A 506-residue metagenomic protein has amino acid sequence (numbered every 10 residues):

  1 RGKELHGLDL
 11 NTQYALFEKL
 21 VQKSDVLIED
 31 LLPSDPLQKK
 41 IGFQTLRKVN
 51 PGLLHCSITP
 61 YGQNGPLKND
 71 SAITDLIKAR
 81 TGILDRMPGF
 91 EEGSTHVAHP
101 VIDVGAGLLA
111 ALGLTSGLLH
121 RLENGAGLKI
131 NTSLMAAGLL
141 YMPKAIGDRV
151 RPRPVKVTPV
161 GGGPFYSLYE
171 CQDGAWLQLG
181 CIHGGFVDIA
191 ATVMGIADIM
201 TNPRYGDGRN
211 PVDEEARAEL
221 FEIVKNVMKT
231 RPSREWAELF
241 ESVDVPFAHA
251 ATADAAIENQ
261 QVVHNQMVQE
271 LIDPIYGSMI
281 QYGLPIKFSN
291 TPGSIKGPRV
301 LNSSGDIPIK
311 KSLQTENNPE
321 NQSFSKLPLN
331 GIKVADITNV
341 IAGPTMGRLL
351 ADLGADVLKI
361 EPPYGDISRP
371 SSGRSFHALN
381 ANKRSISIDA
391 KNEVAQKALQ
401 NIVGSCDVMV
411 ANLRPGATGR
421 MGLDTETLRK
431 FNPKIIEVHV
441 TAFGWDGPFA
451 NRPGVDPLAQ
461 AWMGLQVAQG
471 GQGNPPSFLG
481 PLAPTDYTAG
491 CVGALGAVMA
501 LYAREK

Functional and structural regions predicted by a protein language model:
R1-E123, V150-P152, S304-E505: N-terminal helix-loop segment corresponding to the beta1-alpha1 unit of nucleotide/adenylate-binding folds
K23, K39, V227-F240, D254 (+1 more regions): Vicinal oxygen chelate
P60-G62, L134-L140, D173-A175, C181-F186 (+2 more regions): Glycine-rich beta-alpha junction loops
S94-G105, G125, K129, V157-V160 (+4 more regions): A short glycine-threonine-serine/GTX helix/turn-capping micro-motif
G117-V157, W236, A253, A500-K506: Substrate-binding/catalytic subdomain of NAD(P)-dependent oxidoreductase enzymes
V155, E170-Q172, A251-D336: Terminal low-complexity tails and localization/encapsulation signals of metabolic enzymes
F165-V243, F247, Q322: Aromatic-enriched alpha-helical interface/lid elements that frame and gate functional surfaces
E241-A255, D356-V357: Short, well-structured beta-strand/strand-turn elements
